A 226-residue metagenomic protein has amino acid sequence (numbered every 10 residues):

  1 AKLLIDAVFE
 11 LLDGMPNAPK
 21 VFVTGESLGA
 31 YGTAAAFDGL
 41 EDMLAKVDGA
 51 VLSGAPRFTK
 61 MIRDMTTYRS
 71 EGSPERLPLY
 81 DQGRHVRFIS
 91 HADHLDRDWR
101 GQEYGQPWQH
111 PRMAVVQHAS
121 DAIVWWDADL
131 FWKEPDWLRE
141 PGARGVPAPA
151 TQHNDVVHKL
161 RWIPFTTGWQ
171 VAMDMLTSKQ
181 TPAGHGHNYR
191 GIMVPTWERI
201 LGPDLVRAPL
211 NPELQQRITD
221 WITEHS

Functional and structural regions predicted by a protein language model:
A1-A18, D38-S226: C-terminal His-loop and adjacent cap/lid subdomain of alpha/beta-hydrolase
T24-T33: Gly/Ala-rich beta-loop-alpha elbow adjacent to hydrolase catalytic centers
